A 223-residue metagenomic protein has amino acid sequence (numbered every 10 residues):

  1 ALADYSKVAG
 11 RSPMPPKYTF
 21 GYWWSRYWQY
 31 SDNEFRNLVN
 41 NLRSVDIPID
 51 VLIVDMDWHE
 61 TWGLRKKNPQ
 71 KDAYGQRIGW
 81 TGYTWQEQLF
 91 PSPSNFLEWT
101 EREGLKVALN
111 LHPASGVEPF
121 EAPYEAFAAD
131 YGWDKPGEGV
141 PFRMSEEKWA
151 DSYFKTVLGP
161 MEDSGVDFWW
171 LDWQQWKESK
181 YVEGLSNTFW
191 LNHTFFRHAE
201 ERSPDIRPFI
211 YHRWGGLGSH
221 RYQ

Functional and structural regions predicted by a protein language model:
A1-Q223: Catalytic-domain carbohydrate-binding cleft regions of carbohydrate-active enzymes
